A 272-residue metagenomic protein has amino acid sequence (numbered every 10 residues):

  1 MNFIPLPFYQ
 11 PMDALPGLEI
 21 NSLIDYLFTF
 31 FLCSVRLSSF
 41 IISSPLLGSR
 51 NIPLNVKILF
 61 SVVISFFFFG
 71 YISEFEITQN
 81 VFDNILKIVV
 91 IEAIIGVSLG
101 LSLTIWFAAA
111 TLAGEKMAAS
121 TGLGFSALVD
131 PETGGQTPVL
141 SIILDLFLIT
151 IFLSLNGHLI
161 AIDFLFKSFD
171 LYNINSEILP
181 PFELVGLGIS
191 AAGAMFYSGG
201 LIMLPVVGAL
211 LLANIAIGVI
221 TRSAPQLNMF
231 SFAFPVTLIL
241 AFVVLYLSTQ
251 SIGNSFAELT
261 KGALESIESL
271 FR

Functional and structural regions predicted by a protein language model:
N2-R272: Hydrophobic alpha-helical segments and their helix-loop boundaries in membrane and membrane-proximal proteins
